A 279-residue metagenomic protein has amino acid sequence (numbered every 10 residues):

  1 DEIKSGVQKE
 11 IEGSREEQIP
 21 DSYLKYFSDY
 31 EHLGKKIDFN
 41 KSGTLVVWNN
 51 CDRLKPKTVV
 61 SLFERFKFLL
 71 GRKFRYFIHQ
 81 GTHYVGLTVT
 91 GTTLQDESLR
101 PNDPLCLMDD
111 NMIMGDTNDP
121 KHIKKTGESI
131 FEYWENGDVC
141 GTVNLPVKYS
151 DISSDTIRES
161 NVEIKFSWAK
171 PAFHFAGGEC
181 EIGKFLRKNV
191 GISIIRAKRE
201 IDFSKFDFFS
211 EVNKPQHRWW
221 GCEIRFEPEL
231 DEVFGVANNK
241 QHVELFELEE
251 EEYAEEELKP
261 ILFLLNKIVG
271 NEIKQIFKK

Functional and structural regions predicted by a protein language model:
D1-T92, D96: GHKL-type ATPase core
E2-I11, R15-E16, D103-M114, F206-E211: A short, sequence-level motif marking secondary-structure junctions
Q8, E16, L24, Y84 (+7 more regions): Intrinsically disordered, low-complexity regions
E12, P20, S28, N49 (+7 more regions): A structural detector for beta-sheet-dominated domains
K41-G43, W48, N102, I195 (+1 more regions): Bulky hydrophobic/aromatic packing residues
K57-E64, R100-N111, K214: Surface-exposed flexible segments
R75-K148, I152: Accessory nucleic acid-recognition modules appended to NTPase machines
G127-K279: Charged regulatory segments coupled to nucleotide-binding catalytic modules in large multidomain enzymes
